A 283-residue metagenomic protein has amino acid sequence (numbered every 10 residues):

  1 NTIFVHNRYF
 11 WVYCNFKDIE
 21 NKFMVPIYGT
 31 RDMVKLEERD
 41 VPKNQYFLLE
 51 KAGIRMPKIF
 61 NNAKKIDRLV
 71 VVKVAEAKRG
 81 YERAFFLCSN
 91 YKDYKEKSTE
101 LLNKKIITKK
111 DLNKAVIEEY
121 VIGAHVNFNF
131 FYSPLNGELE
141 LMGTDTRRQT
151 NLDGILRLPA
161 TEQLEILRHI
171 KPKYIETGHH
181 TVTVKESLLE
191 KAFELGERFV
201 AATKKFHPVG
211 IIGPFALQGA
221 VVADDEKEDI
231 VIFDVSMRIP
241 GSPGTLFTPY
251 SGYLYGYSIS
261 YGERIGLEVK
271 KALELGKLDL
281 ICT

Functional and structural regions predicted by a protein language model:
N1-D67, A77-K78: Conserved N-proximal alpha/beta basic substrate-recognition cap immediately N-terminal to, or forming the N-lobe
R8-Y9, E76, E119-V121, Y132 (+3 more regions): Short, flexible loop/turn elements at secondary-structure junctions
E50, R55-P57, L87-H125, F199-H207: Conserved ATP-binding module of the ATP-grasp superfamily
L69-L102, H125-N127, N151-T183: Glycine-rich phosphate-binding loop of ATP-grasp-fold ATP-dependent ligases
V70-K73, N129-F130, K227-I239: A short beta-strand motif that forms the metal-chelation/ATP-contact edge of phosphoryl-transfer active sites
E118, N129, H207-D224: A short glycine-rich, hydrophobically flanked beta-strand micro-motif that places a catalytic Asp/Glu for divalent metal
F130-T203, S236-K270: ATP-dependent carboxylate/phosphate-activation module, predominantly the ATP-grasp catalytic core and closely related
I265-T283: Cysteine/selenocysteine-centered motifs that mediate thiol-based redox chemistry or coordinate metal-sulfur cofactors
